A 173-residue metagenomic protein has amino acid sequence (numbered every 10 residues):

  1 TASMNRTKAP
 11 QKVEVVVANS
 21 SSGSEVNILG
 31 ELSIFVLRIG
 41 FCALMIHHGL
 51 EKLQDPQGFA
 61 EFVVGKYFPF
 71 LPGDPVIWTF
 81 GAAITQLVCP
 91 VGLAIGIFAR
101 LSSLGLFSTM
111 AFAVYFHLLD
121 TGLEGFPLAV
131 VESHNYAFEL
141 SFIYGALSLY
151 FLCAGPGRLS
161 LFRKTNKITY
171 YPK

Functional and structural regions predicted by a protein language model:
T1-G58, G73-V91, I95-K173: Extended, low-polarity transmembrane helix blocks
A60-D74: Perimembrane loop-to-helix junctions flanking transmembrane segments
